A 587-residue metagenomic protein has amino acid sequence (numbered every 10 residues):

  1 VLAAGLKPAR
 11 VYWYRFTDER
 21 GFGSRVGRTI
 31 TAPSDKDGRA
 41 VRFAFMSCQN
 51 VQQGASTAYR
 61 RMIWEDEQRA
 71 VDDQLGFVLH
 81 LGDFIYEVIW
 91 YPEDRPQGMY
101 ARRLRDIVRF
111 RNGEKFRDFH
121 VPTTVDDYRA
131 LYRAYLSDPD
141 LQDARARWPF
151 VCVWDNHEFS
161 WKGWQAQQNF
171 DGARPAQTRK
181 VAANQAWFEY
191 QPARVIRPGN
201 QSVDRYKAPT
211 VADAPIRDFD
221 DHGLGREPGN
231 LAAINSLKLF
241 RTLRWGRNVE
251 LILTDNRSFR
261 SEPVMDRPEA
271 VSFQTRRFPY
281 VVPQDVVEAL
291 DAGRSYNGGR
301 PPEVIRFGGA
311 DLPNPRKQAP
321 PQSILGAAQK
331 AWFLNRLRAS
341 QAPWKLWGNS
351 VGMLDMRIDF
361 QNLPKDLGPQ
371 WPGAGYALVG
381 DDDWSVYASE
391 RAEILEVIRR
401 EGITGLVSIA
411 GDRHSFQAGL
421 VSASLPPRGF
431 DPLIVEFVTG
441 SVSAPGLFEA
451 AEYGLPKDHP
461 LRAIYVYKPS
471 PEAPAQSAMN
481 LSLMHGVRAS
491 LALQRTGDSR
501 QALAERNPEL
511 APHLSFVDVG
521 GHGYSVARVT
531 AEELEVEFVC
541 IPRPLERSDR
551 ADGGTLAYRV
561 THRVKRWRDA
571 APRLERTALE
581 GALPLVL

Functional and structural regions predicted by a protein language model:
V1-L2, L6-L587: Long, structured stretches of catalytic cores involved in phosphate-ester chemistry, encompassing
